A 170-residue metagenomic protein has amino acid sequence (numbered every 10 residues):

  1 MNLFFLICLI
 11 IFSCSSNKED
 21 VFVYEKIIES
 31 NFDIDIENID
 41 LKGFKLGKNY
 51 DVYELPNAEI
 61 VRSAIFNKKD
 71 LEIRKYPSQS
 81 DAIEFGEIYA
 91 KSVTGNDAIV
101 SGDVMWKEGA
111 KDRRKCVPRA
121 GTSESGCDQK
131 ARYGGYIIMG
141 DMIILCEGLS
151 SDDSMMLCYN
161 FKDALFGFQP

Functional and structural regions predicted by a protein language model:
M1-I7: Sec-dependent signal peptide recognition, specifically the positively charged N-region followed immediately by
F5, K18, F22, I65-K69 (+2 more regions): A near-ubiquitous, low-amplitude feature marking generic local secondary-structure context
I11-S13: C-terminal motif of bacterial Sec signal peptides marking the signal peptidase cleavage site
S15-N67, M155-P170: N-terminal "mature-domain start" segment
F22-K26, K69-K75, M142-S151: Second-shell loop/turn segments in exported
I34-E124, D128-Q129: Short, solvent-exposed recognition patches
M105-P170: A short, solvent-exposed beta-edge/loop patch
